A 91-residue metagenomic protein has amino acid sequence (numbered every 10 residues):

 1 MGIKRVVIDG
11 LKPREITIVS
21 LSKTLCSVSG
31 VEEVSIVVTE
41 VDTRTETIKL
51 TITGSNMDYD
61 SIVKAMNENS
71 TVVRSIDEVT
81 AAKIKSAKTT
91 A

Functional and structural regions predicted by a protein language model:
M1-A91: Long, contiguous binding/interaction regions
